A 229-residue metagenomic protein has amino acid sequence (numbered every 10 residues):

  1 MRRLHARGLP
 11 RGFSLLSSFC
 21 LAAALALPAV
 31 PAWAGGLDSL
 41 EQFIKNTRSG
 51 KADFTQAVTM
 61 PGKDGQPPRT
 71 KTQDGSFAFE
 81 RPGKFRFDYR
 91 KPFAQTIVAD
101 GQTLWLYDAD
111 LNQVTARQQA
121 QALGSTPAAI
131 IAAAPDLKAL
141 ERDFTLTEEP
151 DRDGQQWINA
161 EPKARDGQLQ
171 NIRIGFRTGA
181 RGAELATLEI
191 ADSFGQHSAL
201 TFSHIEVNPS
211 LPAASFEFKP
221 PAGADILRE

Functional and structural regions predicted by a protein language model:
M1-G12: N-terminal secretory signal peptides that target proteins for export/translocation
S14-P28: Bacterial N-terminal signal peptides
L27-T70, P220-E229: N-terminal leader/targeting segments and the immediate start of mature chains
G35, T115, A139-E229: Gly/Pro-enriched, hydrophobic low-complexity segments that function as extracytoplasmic propeptides/linkers
K45-G101: N-terminal mature ectodomain segment of secretory-pathway/periplasmic proteins
F54, F85-D88, L104-Y107, A160 (+1 more regions): Short hydrophobic/aromatic-rich beta-strand segments that constitute the beta-sheet cores of beta-sandwich/beta-barrel
S76-A128, S198: An acidic-aromatic
S125-A139: Short, solvent-exposed helix-to-loop capping segments enriched in aromatics
